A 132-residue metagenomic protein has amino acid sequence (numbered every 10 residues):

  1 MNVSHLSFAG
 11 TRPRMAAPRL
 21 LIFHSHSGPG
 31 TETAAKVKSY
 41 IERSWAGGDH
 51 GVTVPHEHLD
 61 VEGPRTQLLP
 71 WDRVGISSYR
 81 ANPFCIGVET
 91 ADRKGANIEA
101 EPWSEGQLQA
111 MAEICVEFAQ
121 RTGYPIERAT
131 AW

Functional and structural regions predicted by a protein language model:
M1-A129: Active-site-adjacent loop/helix surface patches within enzyme catalytic domains that shape the substrate-binding cleft
W132: Short, conserved phosphate-binding/catalytic loop or strand-edge motifs used in phosphoryl-/nucleotidyl-transfer
